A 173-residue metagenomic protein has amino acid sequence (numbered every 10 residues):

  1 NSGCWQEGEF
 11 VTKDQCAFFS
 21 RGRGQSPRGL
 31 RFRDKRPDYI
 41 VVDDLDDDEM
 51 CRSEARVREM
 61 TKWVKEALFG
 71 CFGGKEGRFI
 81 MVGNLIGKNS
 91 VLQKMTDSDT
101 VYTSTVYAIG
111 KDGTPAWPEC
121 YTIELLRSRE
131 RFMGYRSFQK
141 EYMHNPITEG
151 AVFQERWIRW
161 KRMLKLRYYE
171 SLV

Functional and structural regions predicted by a protein language model:
N1-S26: Conserved nucleotide-state-sensing and coupling region of NTP-binding domains
S2-G8, V106-Y107, K111-G113: Short, surface-exposed recognition loops and adjoining beta-strand edges that mediate ligand/DNA contacts, enriched
T12, P27-D38, L166: Short basic/glycine-enriched coil/helix segment immediately N-terminal to the Walker B
D14, G22-G24, G83-I86, G110 (+1 more regions): Short, flexible loop/turn elements at secondary-structure junctions
F18-L30, E155-K161: A Trp-anchored, charged/polar loop motif used as the substrate-binding/catalytic surface of acyl/ester-handling
R28-D34, A108-Y121: Extended acidic/charged loop-beta regions that coordinate divalent cations and stabilize anionic phosphate/carboxylate
D34, D38-D112: Signature of the SF2 helicase/ATPase Hel1-core->accessory helical subdomain module
G113-V173: ATPase catalytic-site recognition across NTP-hydrolyzing enzymes
